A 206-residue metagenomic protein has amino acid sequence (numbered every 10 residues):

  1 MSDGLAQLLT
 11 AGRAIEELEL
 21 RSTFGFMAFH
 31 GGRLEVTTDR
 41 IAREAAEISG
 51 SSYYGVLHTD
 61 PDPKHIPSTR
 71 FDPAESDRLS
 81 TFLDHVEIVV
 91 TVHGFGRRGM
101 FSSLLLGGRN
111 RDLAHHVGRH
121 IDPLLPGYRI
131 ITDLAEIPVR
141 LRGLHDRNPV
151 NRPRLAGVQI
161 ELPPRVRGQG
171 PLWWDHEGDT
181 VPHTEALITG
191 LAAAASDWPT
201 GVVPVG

Functional and structural regions predicted by a protein language model:
M1-G206: N-terminal catalytic or cofactor-binding beta/alpha core of small enzyme domains
